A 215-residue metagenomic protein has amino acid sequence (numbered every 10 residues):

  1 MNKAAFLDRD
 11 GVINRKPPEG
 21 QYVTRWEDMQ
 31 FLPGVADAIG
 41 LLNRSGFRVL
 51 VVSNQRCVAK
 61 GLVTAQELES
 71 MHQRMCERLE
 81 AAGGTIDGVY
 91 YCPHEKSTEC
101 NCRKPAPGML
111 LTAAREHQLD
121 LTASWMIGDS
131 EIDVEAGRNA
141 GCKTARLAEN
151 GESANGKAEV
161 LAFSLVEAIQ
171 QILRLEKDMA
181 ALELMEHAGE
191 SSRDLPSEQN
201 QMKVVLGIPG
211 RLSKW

Functional and structural regions predicted by a protein language model:
M1-R48: Active-site neighborhood of HAD-like aspartate-dependent phosphohydrolases
K3, Q66, S70-D87, E95-M126 (+1 more regions): Asp-based, Mg2+/Mn2+-dependent phosphohydrolase catalytic module
L7-R9, S53, G128-D129: Active-site flanking residues adjacent to catalytic metal/cofactor-binding acidic residues
V12, S53, T144: Ser/Thr-centric signal marking residues that sit in or immediately flank functional binding/regulatory motifs
I13-P33, V58-E67, A81-A82, H94-N101: Metal-dependent phosphoesterase signature
R15-E19, N54-R56, G88-Y91, L111-A114: A short alpha-helix capping/helix-coil boundary motif
V35, I39-H72, T85-T98, G137: Substrate-recognition element of Asp-dependent hydrolases with the DxDx(T/V) motif
